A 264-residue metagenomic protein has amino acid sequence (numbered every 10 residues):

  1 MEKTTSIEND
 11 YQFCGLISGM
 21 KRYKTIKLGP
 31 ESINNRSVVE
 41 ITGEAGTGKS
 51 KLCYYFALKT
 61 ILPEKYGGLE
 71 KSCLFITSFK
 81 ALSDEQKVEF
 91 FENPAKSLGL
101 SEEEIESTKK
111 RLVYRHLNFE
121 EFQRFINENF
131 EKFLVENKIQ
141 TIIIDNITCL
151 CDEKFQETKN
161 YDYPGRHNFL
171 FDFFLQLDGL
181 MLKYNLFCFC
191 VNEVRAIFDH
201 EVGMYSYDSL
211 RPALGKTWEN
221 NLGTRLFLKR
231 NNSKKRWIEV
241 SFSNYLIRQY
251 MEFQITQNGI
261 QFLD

Functional and structural regions predicted by a protein language model:
M1-L98: The Walker A/P-loop phosphate-binding site
Y23, L28-G29, F122-F130, L177: Generic hydrophobic alpha-helical segments
S32, E64-L69, E103-T108, K132-N137 (+2 more regions): Conserved catalytic network of the ASCE P-loop NTPase/AAA+ motor domain
S37, K49, S83, N118-I126 (+6 more regions): Helical mechanochemical/support elements of P-loop NTPase systems and associated helical scaffolds
V39-I41, L74-I76, V113-R115, F189 (+1 more regions): Hydrophobic/aromatic beta-strand patches that form the interior of the parallel beta-sheet core in alpha/beta enzyme
G46, K80-A81, F119-E121, C149 (+3 more regions): Conserved beta-strand elements of beta-rich interaction domains across eukaryotes, especially beta-propellers
L69-D162: Conserved inter-motif catalytic segment of the P-loop NTP-binding fold
N168, L175, G179-D264: Phosphate-binding/switch region of NTP-binding enzymes
